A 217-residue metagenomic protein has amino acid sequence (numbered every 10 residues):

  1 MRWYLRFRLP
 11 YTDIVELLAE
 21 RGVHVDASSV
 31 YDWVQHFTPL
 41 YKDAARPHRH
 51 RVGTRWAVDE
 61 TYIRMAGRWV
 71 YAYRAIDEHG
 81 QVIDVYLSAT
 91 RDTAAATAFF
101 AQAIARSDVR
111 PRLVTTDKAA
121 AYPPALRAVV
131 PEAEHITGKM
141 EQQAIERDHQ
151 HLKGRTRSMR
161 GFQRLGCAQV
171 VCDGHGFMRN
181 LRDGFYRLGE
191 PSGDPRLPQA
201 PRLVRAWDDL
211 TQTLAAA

Functional and structural regions predicted by a protein language model:
L5-R8, A66-V82, D92, F100: Short conserved beta-strand segments at catalytic cores or DNA/RNA-binding microdomains of nucleic-acid binding
L9, H24-V25, D32-T54: Short, basic alpha-helical nucleic acid-contact segments in DNA-binding proteins and DNA transaction factors
P10-V23: DNA-recognition alpha helix
I14, V30, D59, A75 (+6 more regions): Mobile genetic element proteins and their domesticated derivatives, centered on retroelements and DNA transposons
D32, H36, V85-S107: Active-site beta-loop-alpha junctions of metal-dependent nucleic acid enzymes, especially the RNase H-like/DDE
V52-M65: Two-metal-ion RNase H-like nuclease active-site motif
G138-G154, G166-A168: RNase H-like two-metal-ion nuclease catalytic core shared by retroviral integrases and related mobile-element nucleases
S158, C167-A217: C-terminal domain-tail junction helix/linker
